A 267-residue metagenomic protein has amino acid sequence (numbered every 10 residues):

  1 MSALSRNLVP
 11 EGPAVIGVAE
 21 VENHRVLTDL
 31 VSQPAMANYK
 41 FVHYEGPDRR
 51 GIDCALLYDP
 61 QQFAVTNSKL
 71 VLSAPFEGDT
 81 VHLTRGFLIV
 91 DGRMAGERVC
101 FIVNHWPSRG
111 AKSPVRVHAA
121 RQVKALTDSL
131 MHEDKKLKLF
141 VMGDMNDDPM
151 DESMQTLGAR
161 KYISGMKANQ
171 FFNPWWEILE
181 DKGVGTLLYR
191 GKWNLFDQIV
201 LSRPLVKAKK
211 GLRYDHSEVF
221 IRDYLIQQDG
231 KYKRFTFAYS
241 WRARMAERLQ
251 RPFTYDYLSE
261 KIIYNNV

Functional and structural regions predicted by a protein language model:
M1-I52, A120-R121, D229-R234, R248 (+1 more regions): N-terminal, active-site-proximal structural segment of metallo-dependent hydrolase catalytic domains
S2-G12, N23-M36, Q62, D128-K135 (+3 more regions): Sec-exported extracytoplasmic/periplasmic mature domains
G12-V18, H43-Y44, F76-E77, W106-R116 (+2 more regions): Second-shell loop/turn segments in exported
V15-G17, V21-R98, W106: Structured beta-strand-rich core segments of catalytic domains in phosphoester-bond hydrolases
V18-R25, D48, T80-H82, S113-R121 (+2 more regions): Soluble non-cytosolic domains of exported or imported proteins
R25-T28, R50-D53, G110-S113, D148-S153 (+1 more regions): Extracytoplasmic/secreted cell-surface and envelope-processing proteins
S113-K135: A long, amphipathic alpha-helix that forms part of the scaffold/cap immediately adjacent to metal-dependent active
D128-L139, D147-V267: Metal-dependent phosphoester-hydrolase catalytic domains
